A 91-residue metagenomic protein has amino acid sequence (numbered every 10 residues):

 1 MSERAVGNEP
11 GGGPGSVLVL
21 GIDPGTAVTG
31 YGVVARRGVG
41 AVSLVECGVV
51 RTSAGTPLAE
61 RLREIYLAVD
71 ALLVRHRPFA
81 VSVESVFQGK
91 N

Functional and structural regions predicted by a protein language model:
M1-N91: Phosphate- and other anionic-substrate recognition elements at nucleic-acid/protein interfaces
